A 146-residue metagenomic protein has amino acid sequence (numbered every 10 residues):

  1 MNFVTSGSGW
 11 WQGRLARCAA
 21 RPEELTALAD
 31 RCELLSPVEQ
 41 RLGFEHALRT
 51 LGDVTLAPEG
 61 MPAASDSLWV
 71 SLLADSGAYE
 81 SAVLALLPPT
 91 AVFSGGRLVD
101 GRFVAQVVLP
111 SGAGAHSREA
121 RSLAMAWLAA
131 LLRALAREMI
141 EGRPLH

Functional and structural regions predicted by a protein language model:
N2-A19, E33-A113: N-terminal segment of the canonical double-stranded RNA-binding domain
P22-L25, A29: Charged boundary/loop elements
V108-H146: Glycine-rich and polybasic anion-binding loops at the starts of cofactor/ligand-binding domains
